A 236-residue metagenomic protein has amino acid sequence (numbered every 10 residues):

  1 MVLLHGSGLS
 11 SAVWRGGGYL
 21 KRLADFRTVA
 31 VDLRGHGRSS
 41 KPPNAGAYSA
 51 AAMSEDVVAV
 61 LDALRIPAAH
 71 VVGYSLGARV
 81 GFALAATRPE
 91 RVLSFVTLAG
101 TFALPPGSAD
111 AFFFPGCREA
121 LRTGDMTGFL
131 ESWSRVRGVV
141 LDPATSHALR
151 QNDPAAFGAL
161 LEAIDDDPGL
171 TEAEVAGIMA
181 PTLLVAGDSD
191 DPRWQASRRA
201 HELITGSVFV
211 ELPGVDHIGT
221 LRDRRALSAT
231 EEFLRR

Functional and structural regions predicted by a protein language model:
M1-K41: Conserved HGGG/HGGXW glycine-rich cap/lid loop of the alpha/beta-hydrolase fold
D32, H70, L93-V96: Residue in the alpha/beta-hydrolase core beta-strand immediately N-terminal to the catalytic nucleophile
A51-A69: Conserved acidic catalytic loop of the alpha/beta-hydrolase fold
R79-T87, L93-T123: Flexible "cap/lid" loop of the alpha/beta hydrolase fold
P106-S108, T123-E174: Conserved alpha/beta-hydrolase catalytic His-Asp/Glu region
I178, L184-A186: Short beta-strand/loop motif that positions the catalytic acidic residue of the alpha/beta-hydrolase fold
D191-A196: Conserved alpha/beta-hydrolase "acid-adjacent" motif
V215-L227: Catalytic histidine-centered segment of alpha/beta-hydrolase-like enzymes
